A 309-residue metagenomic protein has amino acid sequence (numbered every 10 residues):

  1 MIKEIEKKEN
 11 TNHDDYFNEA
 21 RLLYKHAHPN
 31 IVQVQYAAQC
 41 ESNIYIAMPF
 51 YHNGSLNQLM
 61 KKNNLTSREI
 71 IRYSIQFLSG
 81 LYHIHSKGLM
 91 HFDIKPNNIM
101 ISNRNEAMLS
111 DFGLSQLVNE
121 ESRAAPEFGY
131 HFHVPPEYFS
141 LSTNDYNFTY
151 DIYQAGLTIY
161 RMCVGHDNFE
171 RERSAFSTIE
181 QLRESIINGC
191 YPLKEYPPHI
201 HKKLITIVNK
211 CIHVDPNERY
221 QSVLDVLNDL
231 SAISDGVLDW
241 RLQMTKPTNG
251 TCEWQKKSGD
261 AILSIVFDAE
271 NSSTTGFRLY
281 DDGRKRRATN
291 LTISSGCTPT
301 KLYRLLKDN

Functional and structural regions predicted by a protein language model:
Y16-R21: Regulatory alphaC helix of protein kinase catalytic domains
A37: Activation-segment/catalytic-loop signature of the eukaryotic protein kinase fold
E41-S55, L59: Conserved short submotifs of the Hanks-type protein kinase catalytic core that shape the nucleotide-binding pocket
Y73-S74: Activation segment signature within eukaryotic-like protein kinase domains
H85-I101: Catalytic-loop of the protein kinase fold
A124-F139: Conserved activation segment of eukaryotic-like protein kinases, specifically the C-terminal portion of the activation
R219: Conserved HRD-motif arginine in the catalytic loop of eukaryotic-like protein kinases
